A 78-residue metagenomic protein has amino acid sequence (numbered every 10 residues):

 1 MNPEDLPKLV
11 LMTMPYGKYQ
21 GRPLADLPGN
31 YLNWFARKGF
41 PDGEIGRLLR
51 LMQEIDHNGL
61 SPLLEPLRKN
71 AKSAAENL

Functional and structural regions predicted by a protein language model:
M1-L78: DEDD superfamily 3′-5′ metal-dependent exonuclease/proofreading module
